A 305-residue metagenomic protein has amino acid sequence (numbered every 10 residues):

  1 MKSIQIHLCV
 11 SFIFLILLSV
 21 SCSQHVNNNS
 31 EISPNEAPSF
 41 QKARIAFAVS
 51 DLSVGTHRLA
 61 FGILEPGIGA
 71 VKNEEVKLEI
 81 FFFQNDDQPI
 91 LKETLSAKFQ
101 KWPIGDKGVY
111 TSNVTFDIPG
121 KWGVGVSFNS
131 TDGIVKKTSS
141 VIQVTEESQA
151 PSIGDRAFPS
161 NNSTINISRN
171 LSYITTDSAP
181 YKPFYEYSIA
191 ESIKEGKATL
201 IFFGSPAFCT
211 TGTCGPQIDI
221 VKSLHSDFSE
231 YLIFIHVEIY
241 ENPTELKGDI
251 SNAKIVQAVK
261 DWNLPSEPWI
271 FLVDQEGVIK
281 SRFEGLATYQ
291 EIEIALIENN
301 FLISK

Functional and structural regions predicted by a protein language model:
M1-C9: Bacterial N-terminal signal peptides that target proteins for export
L18-S21: C-terminal motif of bacterial Sec signal peptides marking the signal peptidase cleavage site
N27-L171: Contiguous segments within soluble domain cores/interaction surfaces
I68, N85, V273-K280: Short, glycine-anchored, charge-dense loop/turn motifs used at functional sites
P151-I153, T164-N166, I279-K305: Thiol-/selenol-based redox modules, centered on thioredoxin-like and closely related oxidoreductase domains
L171-Y173, I189-T210: Short active-site neighborhood of thiol/selenol oxidoreductases, capturing the structured segment around
T211-F228: Typically the conserved alpha-helix immediately C-terminal to a functionally engaged Cys/Sec in thioredoxin-like
I239-E267, L272-E276, E298: Thioredoxin-like thiol-disulfide oxidoreductase module
